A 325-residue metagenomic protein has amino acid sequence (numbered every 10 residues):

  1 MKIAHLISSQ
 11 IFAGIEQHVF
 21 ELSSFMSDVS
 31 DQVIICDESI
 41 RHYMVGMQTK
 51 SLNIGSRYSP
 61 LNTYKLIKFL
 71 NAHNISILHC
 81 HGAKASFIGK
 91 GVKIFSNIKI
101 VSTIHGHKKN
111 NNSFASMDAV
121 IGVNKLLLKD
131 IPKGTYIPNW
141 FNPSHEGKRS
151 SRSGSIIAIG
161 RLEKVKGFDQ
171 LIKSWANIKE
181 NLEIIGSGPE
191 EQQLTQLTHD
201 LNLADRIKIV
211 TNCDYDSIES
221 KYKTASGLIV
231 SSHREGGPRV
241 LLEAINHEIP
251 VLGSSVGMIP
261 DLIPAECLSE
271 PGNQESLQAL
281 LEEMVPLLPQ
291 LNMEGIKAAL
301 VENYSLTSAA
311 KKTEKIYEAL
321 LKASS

Functional and structural regions predicted by a protein language model:
H5-Y64, F69: N-terminal strand-loop element at the rim of the active site of nucleotide-sugar-dependent glycosyltransferases
A13-E21, G154, A158-N177, P189-T195 (+1 more regions): A conserved mid-protein helix/loop that constitutes part of the nucleotide-sugar donor-binding site
I35, P250-G253: Short hydrophobic beta-strand element within catalytic cores of glycosyltransferases and related nucleotide-activated
C80-S86, I104: Short His-centered aromatic/hydrophobic patch
S116-E146: Donor nucleotide-sugar binding/catalytic pocket of nucleotide-sugar-dependent glycosyltransferases
T195-C213: Nucleotide-activated donor-binding/catalytic signature segment of Leloir-type glycosyltransferases, i.e., the conserved
H233: Aromatic "clamp/platform" in nucleotide-sugar-dependent glycosyltransferases that forms part of the donor/acceptor
E266-E275, E282-P289: Conserved acidic donor-binding segment of nucleotide-sugar-dependent glycosyltransferases
